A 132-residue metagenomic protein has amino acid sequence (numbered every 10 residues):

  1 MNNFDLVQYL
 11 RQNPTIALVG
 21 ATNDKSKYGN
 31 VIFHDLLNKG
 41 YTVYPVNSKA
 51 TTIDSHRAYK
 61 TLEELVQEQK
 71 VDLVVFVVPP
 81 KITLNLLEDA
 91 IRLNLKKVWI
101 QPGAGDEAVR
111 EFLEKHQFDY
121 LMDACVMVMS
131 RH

Functional and structural regions predicted by a protein language model:
M1-K49, D54: Hydrophobic, well-ordered beta-alpha structural blocks that scaffold small-molecule cofactor pockets
M1-N2, I53-N85: Glycine-rich, highly charged phosphate/nucleotide-binding loops
T15, D72-L73, K97: Structural motif
Y41, L93-V98, H116-F118: A short helix->loop->beta-strand "cap" motif at the edges of active sites that frequently abuts
Y44-N47, V98-P102: Short internal beta-strands
I82-Q101: Rossmann-fold NAD(P) dinucleotide-binding segment
P102-M129: Rossmann-fold NAD(P)-binding glycine/threonine-rich loop
